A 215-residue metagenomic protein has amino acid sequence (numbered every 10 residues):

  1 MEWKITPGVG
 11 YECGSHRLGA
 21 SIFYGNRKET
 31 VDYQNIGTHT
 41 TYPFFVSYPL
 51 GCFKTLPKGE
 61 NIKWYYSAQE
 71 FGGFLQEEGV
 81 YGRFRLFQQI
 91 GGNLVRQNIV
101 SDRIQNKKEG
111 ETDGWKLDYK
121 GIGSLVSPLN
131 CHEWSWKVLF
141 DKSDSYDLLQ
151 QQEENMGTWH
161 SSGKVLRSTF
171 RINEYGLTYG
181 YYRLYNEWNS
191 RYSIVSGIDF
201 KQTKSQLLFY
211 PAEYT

Functional and structural regions predicted by a protein language model:
M1, A20-N26, Q88-L94, G121-G123 (+2 more regions): Transmembrane beta-barrel strands of outer-membrane/channel proteins
M1-K54: Internal, well-ordered domain-core segments that constitute the primary functional module of diverse proteins
W3-C13, R17-N26, S135, S143-Q152 (+1 more regions): Internal, hydrophobic cores of structured domains that mediate oligomerization or house catalytic pockets within large
I5-Y11, G73-G79, Y119-S127, L177-R183 (+1 more regions): Residues on the lipid-exposed face of transmembrane beta-strands in outer-membrane beta-barrel proteins
G14-L18, F71, G82-I90, P128-W136 (+1 more regions): Outer-envelope beta-barrel architecture signal
A20-G37, N61-Y81, Q88: Solenoidal tandem-repeat scaffolds enriched in leucines and small polar residues
Y33-T40, S47-E70, R96-G114, D141-E174 (+1 more regions): Extracellular/periplasm-exposed beta-strand and loop segments of Gram-negative cell-envelope proteins, dominated by
E133-S135, R183, E187-T215: Intrinsically disordered, low-complexity segments enriched in Gly and acidic/Ser/Thr residues that form flexible
